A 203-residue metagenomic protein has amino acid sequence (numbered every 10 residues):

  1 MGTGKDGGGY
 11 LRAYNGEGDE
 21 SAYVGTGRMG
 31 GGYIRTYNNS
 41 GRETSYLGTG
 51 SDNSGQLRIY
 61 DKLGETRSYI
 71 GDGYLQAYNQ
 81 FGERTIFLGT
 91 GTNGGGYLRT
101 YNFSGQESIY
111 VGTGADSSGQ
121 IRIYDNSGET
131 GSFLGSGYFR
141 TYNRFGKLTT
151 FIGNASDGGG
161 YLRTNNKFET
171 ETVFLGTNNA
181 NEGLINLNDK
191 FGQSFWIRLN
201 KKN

Functional and structural regions predicted by a protein language model:
M1-N203: Parallel beta-helix/beta-solenoid repeats that form elongated, surface-exposed shafts/blades used for receptor binding
